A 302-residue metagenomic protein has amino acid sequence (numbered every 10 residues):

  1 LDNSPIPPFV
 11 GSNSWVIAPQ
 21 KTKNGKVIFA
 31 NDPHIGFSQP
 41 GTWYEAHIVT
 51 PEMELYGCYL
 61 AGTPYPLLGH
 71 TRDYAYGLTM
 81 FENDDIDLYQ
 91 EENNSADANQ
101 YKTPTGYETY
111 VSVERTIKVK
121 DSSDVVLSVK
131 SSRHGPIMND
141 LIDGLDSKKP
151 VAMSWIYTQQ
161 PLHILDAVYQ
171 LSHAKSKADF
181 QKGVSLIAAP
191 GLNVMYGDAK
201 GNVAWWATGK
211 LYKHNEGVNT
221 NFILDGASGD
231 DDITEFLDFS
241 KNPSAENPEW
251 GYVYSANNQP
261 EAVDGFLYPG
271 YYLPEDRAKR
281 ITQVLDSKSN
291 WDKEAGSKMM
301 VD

Functional and structural regions predicted by a protein language model:
L1-D302: Mature extracytoplasmic enzyme cores
